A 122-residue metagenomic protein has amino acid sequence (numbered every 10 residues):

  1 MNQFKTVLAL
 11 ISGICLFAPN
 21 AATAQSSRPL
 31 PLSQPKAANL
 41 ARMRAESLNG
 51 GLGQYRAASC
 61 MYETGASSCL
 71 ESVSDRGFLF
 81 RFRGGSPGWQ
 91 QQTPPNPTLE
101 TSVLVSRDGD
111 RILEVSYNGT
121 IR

Functional and structural regions predicted by a protein language model:
M1-L8: Bacterial N-terminal signal peptides that target proteins for export
A9-F17: Bacterial N-terminal signal peptides
N20-A24: Sec/Tat signal peptide C-region and signal peptidase I cleavage site
S26-R28, E46-L48, L70-E71, F78 (+2 more regions): Central antiparallel beta-sheet cores of small beta-barrel/beta-sandwich binding domains
S26-T64: Short, non-transmembrane alpha-helical segments in secretory-pathway proteins
A57-L104: Exposed beta-strand-loop-beta-strand "reactive/processing" segments of non-cytosolic proteins
N96-R122: A short, surface-exposed interaction/processing loop segment used at functional sites
